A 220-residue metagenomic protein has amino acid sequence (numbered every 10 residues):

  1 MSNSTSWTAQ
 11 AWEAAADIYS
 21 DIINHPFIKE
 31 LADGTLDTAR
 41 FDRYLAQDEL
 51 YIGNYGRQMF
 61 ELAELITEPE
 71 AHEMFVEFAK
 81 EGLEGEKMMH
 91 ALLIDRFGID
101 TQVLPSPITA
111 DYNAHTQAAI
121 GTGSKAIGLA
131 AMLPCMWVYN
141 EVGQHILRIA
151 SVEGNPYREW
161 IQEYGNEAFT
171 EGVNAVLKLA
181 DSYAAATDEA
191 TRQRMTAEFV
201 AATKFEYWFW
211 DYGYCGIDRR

Functional and structural regions predicted by a protein language model:
S2, E70-E171, V200, K204: Active-site-proximal alpha-helical scaffolds that flank and shape metal-associated catalytic sites
S2-I28, N166-K178: Acidic, low-complexity proline/glycine-rich segments
A16-D21, L31, T35-L65, E84-G85 (+2 more regions): Alpha-helical bundle segments that constitute or directly flank the non-heme di-iron/ferroxidase center
F27-D33, T116-A118, S182-E189: Short, charged/polar, low-complexity loop and linker segments that flank or interrupt alpha-helical bundles
G56, G143, V176-A180: Extended amphipathic alpha-helical scaffold segments
L62-I66, F97, I120, G143-A150 (+4 more regions): Secondary-structure edge/capping motif, primarily at the C-terminal ends of alpha-helices and the immediately following
F169-V200: Long amphipathic all-alpha helical oligomerization modules
M195-R220: Acidic, carboxylate-rich catalytic segments that either coordinate divalent cations
